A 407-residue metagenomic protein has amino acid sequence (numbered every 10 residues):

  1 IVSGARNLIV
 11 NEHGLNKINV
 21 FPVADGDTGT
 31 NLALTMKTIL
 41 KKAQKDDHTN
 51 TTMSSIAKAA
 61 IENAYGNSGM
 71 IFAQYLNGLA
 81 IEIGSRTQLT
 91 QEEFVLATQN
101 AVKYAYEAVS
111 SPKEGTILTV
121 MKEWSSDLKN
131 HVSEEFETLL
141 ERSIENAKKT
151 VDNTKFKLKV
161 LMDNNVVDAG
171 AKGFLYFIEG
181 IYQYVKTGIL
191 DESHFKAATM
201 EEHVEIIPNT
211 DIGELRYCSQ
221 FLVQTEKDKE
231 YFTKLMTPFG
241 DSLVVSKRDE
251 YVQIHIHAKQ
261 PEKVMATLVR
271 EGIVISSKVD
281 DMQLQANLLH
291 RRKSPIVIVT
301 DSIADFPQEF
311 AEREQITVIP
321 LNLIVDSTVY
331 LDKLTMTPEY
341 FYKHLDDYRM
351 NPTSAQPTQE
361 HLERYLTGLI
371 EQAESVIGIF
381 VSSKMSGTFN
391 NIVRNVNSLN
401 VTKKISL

Functional and structural regions predicted by a protein language model:
I1-L407: N-terminal loops that bind phosphate or other acidic moieties and the adjacent beta-alpha structural core
